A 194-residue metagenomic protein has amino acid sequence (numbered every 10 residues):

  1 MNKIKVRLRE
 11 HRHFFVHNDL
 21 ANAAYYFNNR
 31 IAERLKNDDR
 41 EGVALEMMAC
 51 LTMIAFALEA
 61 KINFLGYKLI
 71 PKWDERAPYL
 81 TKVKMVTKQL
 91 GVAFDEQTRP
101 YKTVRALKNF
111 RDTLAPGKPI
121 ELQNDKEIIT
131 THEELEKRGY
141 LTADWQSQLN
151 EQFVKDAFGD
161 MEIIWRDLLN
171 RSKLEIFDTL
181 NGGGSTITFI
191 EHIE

Functional and structural regions predicted by a protein language model:
M1-M47, I193-E194: Charged alpha-helical initiation segments
I4-R9, L58, Y79, R105-K108: Short alpha-helical segments used as structural interaction elements across diverse proteins
E10-A21, R40-L51, A55, Q97-V104 (+2 more regions): Amphipathic, non-membrane alpha-helical segments in soluble helical-bundle scaffolds
A24-F27, I31, C50, A57-K61 (+3 more regions): Amphipathic alpha-helices that form helix-helix packing interfaces
R30, R34-N37, K68, Q89 (+3 more regions): Surface-exposed polar/charged interaction patches
M48-M85: Short, contiguous, well-structured surface segments enriched in hydrophobic/aromatic residues
D74-Q97, R105: A contiguous binding-surface segment within folded domains or other stable secondary-structure elements
F94-A106, F110-N181, F189, E194: Charge-enriched, short contiguous segments at helix-coil
